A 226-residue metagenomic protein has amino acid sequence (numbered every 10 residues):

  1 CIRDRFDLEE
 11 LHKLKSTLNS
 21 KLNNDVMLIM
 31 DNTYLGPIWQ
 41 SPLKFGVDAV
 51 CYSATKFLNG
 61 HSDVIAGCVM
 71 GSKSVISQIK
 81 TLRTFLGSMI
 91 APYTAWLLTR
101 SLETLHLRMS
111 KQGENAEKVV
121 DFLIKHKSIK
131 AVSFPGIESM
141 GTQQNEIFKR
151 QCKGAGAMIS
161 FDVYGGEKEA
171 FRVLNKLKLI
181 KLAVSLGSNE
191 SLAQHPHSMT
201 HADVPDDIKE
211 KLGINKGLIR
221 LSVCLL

Functional and structural regions predicted by a protein language model:
R3-R5, V223-L226: Short, compositionally biased segments
R3-S128, S133: Conserved PLP-enzyme active-site core in the AAT-like
S72, E117, Y164, K178 (+1 more regions): Residue-level marker of positions within ordered structural domains that often coincide with functionally constrained
I129-I219, V223: Conserved C-terminal alpha-helix-loop-beta "cap" of PLP-dependent enzymes that closes/shapes the active-site mouth
